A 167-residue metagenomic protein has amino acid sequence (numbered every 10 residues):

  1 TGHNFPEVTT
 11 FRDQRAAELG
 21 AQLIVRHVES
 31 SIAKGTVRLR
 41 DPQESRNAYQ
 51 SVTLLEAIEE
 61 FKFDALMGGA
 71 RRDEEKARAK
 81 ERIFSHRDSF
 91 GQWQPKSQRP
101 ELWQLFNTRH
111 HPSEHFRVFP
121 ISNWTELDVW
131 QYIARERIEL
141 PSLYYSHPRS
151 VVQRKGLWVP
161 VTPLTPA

Functional and structural regions predicted by a protein language model:
T1-A167: Nucleotide-activated chemistry modules centered on ATP-dependent adenylation/adenylyltransferase
